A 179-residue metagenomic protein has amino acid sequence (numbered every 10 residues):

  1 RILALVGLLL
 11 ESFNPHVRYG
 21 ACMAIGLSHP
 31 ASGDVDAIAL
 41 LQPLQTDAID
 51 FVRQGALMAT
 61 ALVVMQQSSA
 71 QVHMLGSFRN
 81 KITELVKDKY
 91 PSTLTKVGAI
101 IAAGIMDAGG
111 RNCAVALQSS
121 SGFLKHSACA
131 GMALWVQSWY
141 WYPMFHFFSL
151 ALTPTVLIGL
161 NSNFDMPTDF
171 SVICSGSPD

Functional and structural regions predicted by a protein language model:
R1-D179: Long internal repeat-built scaffold domains in very large eukaryotic proteins
